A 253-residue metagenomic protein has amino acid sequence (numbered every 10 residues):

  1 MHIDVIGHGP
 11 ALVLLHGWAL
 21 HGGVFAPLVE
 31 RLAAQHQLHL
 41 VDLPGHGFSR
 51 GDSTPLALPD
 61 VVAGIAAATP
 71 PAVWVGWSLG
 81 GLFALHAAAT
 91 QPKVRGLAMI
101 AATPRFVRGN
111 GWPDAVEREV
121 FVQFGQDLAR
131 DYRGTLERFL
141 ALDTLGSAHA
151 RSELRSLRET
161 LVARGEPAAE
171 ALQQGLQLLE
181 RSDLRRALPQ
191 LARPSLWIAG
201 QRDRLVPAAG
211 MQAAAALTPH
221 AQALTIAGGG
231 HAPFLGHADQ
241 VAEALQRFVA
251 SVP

Functional and structural regions predicted by a protein language model:
H2-G51: Conserved HGGG/HGGXW glycine-rich cap/lid loop of the alpha/beta-hydrolase fold
A26-E30, H39-V75, E243: Active-site loop/oxyanion-hole signature of alpha/beta-hydrolase fold enzymes
G76-G80, A84: Gly/Ala-rich beta-loop-alpha elbow adjacent to hydrolase catalytic centers
K93-L128: Flexible "cap/lid" loop of the alpha/beta hydrolase fold
A129-S182, A187: Conserved alpha/beta-hydrolase catalytic His-Asp/Glu region
L191, W197-A199, D203: Short beta-strand/loop motif that positions the catalytic acidic residue of the alpha/beta-hydrolase fold
R204-G210: Conserved alpha/beta-hydrolase "acid-adjacent" motif
G229-A242: Catalytic histidine-centered segment of alpha/beta-hydrolase-like enzymes
